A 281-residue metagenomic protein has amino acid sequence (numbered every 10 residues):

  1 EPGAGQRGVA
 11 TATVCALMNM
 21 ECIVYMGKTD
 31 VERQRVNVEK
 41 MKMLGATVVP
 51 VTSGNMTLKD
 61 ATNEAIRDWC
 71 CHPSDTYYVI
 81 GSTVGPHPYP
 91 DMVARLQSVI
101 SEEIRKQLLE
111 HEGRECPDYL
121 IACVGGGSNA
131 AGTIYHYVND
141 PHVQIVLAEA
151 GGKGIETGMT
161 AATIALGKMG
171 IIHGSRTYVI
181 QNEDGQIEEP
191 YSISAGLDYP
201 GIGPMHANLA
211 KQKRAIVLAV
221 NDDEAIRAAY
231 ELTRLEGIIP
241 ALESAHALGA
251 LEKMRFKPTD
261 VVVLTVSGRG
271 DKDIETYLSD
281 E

Functional and structural regions predicted by a protein language model:
E1-V14, M18-G27, E115-N129, I145-A148 (+1 more regions): A short, small-residue-rich loop immediately preceding and capping a beta-strand
P2, R7-A65, E156-G167, T276-D280: Active-site-proximal loop->helix
G5, C15, M41, I104 (+8 more regions): Buried hydrophobic positions in well-ordered alpha/beta secondary-structure cores of metabolic enzymes
V9-E21, I134-P141, G249-K257: Alpha-helix C-terminal capping segments
D30, N55, T83-P86, V124-S128 (+6 more regions): Glycine-rich beta-alpha junction loops
T62-M92, R114, N139-H142, L147-I238 (+1 more regions): Active-site/ligand-binding loops adjacent to catalytic centers
K106-E115: Phosphate/pyrophosphate-binding loops at sites that engage ATP/ADP/AMP, CoA/4′-phosphopantetheine, polyphosphate
V124-S128, G132, D222-S279: Claisen-condensing/thiolase-fold acyl-transfer catalytic domains that form or cleave C-C bonds in fatty acid
